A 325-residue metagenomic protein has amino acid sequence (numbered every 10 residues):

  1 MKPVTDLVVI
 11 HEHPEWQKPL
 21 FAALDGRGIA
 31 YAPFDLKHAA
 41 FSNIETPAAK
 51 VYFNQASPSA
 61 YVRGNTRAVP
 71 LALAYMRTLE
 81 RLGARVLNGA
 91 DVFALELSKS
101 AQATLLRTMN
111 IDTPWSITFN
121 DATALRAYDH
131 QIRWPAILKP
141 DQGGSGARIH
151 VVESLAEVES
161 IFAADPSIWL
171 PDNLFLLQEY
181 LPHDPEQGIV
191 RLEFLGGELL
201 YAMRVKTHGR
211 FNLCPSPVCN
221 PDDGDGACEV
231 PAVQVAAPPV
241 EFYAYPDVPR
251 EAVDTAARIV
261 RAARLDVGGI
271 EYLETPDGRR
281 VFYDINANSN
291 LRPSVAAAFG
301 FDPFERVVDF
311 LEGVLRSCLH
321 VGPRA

Functional and structural regions predicted by a protein language model:
K2-V8: Extreme N-terminal starter segment of soluble prokaryotic enzymes
E12-T118: Conserved N-proximal alpha/beta basic substrate-recognition cap immediately N-terminal to, or forming the N-lobe
A40-F41, Q178-H183, Y272-L273: Short, solvent-exposed loop/turn elements at beta->coil junctions and helix N-caps that rim active or binding pockets
S57-A60, Q142-G143, N288: Short glycine-rich anion-binding loops that position phosphate/pyrophosphate groups of nucleotides and phosphorylated
R77, A90-Q187, R250, L315-C318: Active-site nucleotide/adenylate-binding loops and adjacent lid/helix of ATP-dependent enzymes
A136, G188, L200-Y201, G268 (+1 more regions): Protein kinase-like catalytic core scaffold
H150-V260: Phosphate-binding site of ATP-dependent enzymes
D247, V260-V267, E274-A325: C-terminal active-site "lid" helix and adjoining low-complexity regulatory extension at the edge of ATP-using catalytic
